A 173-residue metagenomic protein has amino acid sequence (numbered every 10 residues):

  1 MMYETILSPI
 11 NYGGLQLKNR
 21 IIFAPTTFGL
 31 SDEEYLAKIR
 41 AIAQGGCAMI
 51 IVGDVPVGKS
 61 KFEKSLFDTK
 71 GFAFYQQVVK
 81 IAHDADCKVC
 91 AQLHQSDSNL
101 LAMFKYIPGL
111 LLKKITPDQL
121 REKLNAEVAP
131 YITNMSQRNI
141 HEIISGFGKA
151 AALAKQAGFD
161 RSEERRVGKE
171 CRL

Functional and structural regions predicted by a protein language model:
M1-R172: Flavin-dependent oxidoreductase catalytic cores
